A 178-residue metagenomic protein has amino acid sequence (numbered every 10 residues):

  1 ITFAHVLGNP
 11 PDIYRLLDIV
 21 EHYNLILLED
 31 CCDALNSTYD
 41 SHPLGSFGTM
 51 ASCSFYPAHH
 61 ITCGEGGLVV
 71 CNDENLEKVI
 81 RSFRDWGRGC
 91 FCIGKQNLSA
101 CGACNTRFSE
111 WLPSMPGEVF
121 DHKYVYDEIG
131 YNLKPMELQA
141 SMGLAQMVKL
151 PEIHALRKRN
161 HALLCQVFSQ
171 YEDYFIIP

Functional and structural regions predicted by a protein language model:
I1-A4, N9-R15, H22, T38 (+1 more regions): PLP-dependent aminotransferase class I/II
I1-C63, L68-K78: Active-site phosphate-binding strand-loop segment of PLP-dependent enzymes
